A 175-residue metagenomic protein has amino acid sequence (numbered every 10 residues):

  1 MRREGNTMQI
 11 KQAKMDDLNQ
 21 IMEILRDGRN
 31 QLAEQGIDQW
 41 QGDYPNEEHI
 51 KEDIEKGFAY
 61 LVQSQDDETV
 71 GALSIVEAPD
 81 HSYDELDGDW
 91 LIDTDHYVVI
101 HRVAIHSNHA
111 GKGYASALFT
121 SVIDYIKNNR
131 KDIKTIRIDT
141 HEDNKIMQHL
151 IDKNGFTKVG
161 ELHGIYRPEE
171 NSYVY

Functional and structural regions predicted by a protein language model:
Q9-E23: A short beta-loop-alpha structural element at the N-terminal edge of CoA-dependent acyl/N-acetyltransferase catalytic
R29-H49: Conserved GNAT-fold acetyl-CoA-binding loop/helix
K56-I75: Conserved beta-hairpin
S74-R102, A110: Conserved acyl-donor/pantetheine-binding loop and adjacent beta-alpha core of acyl/acetyltransferases and related
I105, G111-Y125, H149, K153: Conserved acetyl-CoA-binding loop-helix of GNAT-fold acetyltransferases
A110, V122, R137-Q148, Y166: Conserved beta-strand-loop-alpha-helix junction that forms the acyl-donor binding cleft
F119, I126-D139: Conserved GNAT acetyl-CoA-binding A-motif
D139, D152-N171: Conserved catalytic-core motifs of GNAT/GCN5-like acyltransferases
